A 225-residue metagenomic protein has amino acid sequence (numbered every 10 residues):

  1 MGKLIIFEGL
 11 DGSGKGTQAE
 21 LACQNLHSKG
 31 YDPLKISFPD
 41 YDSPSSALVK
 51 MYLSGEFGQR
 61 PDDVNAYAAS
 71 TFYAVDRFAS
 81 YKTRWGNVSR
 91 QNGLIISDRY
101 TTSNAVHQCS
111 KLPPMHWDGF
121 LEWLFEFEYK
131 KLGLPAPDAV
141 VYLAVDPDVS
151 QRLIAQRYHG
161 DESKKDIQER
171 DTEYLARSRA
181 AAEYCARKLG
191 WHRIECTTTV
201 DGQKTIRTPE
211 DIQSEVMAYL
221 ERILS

Functional and structural regions predicted by a protein language model:
M1-L4: Pre-Walker A (Motif I) flank of P-loop NTPase domains
F7: Hydrophobic anchor at the beta1->P-loop junction of P-loop NTPases
L10: P-loop (Walker A) phosphate-binding loop of NTP-binding proteins
K15: Conserved lysine of the Walker
Q18: Hydrophobic positions on the alpha1 helix immediately C-terminal to the Walker A/P-loop
C23, D148-S225: NTP-dependent small-molecule kinase module
Y31-E126, K130-L132: ATP-dependent small-molecule kinase phosphotransfer cores that center on conserved nucleotide phosphate-binding segments
T102-A180: A glycine- and Lys/Arg-enriched "phosphate-lid" helix/loop adjacent to the NTP-binding pocket of small-molecule kinases
